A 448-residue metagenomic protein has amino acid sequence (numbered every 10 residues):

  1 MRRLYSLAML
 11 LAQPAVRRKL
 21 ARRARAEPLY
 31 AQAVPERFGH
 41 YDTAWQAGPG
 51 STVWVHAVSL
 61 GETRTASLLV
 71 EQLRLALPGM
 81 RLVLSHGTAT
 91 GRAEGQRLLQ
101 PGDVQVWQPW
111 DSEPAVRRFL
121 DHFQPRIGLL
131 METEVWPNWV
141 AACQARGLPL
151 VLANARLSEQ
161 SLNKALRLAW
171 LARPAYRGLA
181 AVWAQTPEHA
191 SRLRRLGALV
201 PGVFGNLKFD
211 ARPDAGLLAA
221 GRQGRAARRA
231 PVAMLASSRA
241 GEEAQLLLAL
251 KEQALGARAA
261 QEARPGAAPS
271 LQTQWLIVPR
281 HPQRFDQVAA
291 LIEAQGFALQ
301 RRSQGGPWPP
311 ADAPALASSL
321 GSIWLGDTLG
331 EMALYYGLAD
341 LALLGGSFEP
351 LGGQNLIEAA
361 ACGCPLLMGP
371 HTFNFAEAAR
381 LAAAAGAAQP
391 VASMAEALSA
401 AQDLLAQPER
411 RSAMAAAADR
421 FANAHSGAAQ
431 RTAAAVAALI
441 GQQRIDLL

Functional and structural regions predicted by a protein language model:
M1-L448: Nucleotide-activated sugar donor-binding and catalytic core shared by glycosyltransferases and related lipid-linked
